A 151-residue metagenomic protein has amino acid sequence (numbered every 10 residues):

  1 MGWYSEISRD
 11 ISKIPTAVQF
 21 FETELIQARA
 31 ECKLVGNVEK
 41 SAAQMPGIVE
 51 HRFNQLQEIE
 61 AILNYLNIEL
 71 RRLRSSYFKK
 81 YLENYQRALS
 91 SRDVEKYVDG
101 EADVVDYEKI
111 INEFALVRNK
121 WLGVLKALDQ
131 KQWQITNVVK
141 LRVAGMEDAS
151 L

Functional and structural regions predicted by a protein language model:
M1-A30: Extended, charged low-complexity scaffolding/tethering segments
T23-N54: Short, charge-rich amphipathic alpha-helices with coiled-coil/heptad character
A42-M45, V49-L56, I111, L116-W121 (+1 more regions): Extended alpha-helical coiled-coil scaffold domains characteristic of the BAR superfamily
E60, K80, L122: Catalytic phosphate/metal-binding cores of nucleic-acid and nucleotide-processing enzymes, i.e., regions that mediate
L66-I110: Extended, amphipathic alpha-helical coiled-coil scaffold segments used for oligomerization/tethering in eukaryotic
N67-S75, D106-L141: Long amphipathic alpha-helical coiled-coil segments
R142-L151: Acidic, low-complexity, intrinsically disordered peripheral segments
